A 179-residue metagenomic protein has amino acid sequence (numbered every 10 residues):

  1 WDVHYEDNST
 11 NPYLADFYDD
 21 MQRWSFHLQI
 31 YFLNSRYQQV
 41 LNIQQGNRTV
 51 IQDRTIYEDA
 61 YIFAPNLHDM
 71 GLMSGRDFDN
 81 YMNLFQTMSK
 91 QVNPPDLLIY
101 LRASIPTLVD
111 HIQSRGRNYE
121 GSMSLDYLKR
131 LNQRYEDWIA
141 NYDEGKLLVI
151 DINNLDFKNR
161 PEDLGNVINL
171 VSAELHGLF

Functional and structural regions predicted by a protein language model:
W1, V92-L97, D143-K146: Short glycine-/polar-rich loops that comprise or flank the Walker A/P-loop and associated switch/sensor motifs
W1-S35: Conserved substrate/cofactor phosphate-moiety recognition/catalytic segment in nucleotide-dependent phosphotransferases
Y5, Q52-R54, L101, I150: Active-site flanking residues adjacent to catalytic metal/cofactor-binding acidic residues
N8-N11, I56-E58, A103-L108, N154-F157: Conserved nucleotide-binding/hydrolysis micro-motifs of P-loop NTPases
R36-S74: A basic- and aromatic-enriched beta-loop-alpha substructure that forms the phosphate/nucleotide- and DNA/RNA-contacting
Y61-E136: A glycine- and Lys/Arg-enriched "phosphate-lid" helix/loop adjacent to the NTP-binding pocket of small-molecule kinases
V109-F179: NTP-dependent small-molecule kinase module
